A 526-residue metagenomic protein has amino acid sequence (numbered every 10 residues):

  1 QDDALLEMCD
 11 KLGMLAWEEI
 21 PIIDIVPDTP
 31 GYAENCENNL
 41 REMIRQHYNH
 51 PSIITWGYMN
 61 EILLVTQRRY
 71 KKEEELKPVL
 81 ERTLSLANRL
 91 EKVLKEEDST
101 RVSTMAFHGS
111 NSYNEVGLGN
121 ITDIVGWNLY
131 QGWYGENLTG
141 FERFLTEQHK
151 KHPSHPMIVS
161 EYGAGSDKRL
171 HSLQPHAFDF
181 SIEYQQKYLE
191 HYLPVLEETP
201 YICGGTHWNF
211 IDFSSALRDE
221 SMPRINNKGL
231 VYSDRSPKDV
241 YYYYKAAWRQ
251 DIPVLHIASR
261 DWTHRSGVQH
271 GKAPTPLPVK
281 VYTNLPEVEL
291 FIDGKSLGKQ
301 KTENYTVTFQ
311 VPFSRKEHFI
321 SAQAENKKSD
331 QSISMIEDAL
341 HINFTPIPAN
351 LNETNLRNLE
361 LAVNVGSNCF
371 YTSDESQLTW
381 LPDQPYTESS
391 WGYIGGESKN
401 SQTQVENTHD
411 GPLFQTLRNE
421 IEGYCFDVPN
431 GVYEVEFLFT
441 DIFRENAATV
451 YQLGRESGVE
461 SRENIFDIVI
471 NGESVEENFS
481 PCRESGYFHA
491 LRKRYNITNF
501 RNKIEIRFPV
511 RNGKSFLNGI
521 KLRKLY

Functional and structural regions predicted by a protein language model:
Q1-L297, Q310-F313, F319, Q323-N326: Extended substrate-binding grooves/exosites of carbohydrate-active enzymes
G109, T302, S480-P481: Residue-level structural signal for beta-strand termini and adjacent loop
P278, F309, R455-V459: Short consensus segments that form the blades of beta-propeller domains, in both extracellular/periplasmic
E287, S296, K328-D330, Q377-T379 (+1 more regions): Short, solvent-exposed loop/turn motifs
L297-Y305: Short beta-strand segments within Ig-like beta-sandwich modules, predominantly Fibronectin type-III
T306-V311, G423-D427: Short, surface-exposed beta-strand/beta-hairpin micro-motifs centered on an aromatic residue
E325-D338, K514: Short, exposed coil/turn segments at beta-strand boundaries within extracellular/luminal domains
H341-Y526: Compositionally biased, intrinsically disordered or flexible polar/acidic segments
